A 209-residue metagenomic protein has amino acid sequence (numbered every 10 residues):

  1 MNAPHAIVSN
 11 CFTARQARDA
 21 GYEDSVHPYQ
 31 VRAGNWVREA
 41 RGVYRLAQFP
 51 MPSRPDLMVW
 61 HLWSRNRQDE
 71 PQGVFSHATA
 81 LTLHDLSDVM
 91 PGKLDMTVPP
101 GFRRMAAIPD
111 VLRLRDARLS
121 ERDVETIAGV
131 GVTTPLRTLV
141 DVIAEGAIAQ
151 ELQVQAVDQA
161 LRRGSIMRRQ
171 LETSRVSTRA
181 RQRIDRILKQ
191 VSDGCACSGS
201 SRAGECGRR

Functional and structural regions predicted by a protein language model:
M1-R209: Short gly/ser-rich loop at a beta-strand->alpha-helix junction or flexible surface loop bordering the NTP-binding
